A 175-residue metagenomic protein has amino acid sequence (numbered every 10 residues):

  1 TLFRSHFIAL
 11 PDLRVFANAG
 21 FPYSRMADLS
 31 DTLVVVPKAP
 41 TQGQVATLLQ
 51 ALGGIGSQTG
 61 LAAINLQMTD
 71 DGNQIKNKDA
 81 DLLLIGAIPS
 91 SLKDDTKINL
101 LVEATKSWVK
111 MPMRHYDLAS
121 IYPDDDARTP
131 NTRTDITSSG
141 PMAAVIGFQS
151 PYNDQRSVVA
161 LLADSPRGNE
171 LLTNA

Functional and structural regions predicted by a protein language model:
T1-A175: Solvent-exposed alpha-helical segments and adjacent loops that form catalytic or protein-interaction surfaces
